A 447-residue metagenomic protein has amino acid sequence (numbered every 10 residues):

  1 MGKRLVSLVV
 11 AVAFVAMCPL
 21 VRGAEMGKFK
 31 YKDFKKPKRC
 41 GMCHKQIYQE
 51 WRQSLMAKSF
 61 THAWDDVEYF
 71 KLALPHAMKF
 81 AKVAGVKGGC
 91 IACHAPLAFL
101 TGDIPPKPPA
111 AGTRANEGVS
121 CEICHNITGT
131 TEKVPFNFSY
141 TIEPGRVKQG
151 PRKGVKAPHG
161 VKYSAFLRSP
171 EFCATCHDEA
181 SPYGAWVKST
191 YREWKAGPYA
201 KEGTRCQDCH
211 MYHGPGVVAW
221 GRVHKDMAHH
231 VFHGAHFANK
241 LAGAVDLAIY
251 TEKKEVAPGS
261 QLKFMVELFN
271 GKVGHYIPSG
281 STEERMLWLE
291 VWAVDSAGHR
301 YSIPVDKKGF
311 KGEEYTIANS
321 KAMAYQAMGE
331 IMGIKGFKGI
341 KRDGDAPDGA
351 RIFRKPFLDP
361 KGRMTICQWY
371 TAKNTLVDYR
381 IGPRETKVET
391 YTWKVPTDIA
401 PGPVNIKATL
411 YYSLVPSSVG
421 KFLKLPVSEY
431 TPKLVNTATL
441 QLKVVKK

Functional and structural regions predicted by a protein language model:
M1-V9: Bacterial N-terminal signal peptides that target proteins for export
V9-M17: Bacterial N-terminal signal peptides
M17-L20, L440: Intrinsic disorder/low-complexity segments
V21-R168, F172-A200, T375: Sequence context of c-type cytochrome heme-c attachment sites
S181, P198-G203, Q207-D208, Y212-K447: Short, conserved sequence motifs used for protein processing/export or organelle targeting and for catalysis
